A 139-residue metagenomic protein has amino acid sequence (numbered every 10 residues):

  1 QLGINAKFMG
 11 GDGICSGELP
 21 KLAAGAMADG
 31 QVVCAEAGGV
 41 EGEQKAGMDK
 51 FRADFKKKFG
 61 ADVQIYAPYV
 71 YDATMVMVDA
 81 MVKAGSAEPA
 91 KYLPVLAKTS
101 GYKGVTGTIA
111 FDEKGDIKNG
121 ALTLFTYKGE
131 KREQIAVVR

Functional and structural regions predicted by a protein language model:
Q1-R139: Extracytosolic ligand-binding ectodomains
